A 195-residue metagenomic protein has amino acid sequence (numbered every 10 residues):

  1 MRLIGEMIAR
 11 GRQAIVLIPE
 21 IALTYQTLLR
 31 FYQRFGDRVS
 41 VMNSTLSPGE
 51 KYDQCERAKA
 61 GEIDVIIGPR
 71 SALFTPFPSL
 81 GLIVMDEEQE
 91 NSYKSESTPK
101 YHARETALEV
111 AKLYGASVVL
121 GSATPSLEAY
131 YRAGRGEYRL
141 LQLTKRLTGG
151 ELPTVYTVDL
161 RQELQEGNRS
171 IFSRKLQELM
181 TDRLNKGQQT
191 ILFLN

Functional and structural regions predicted by a protein language model:
M1-G5, A107: Motif I (Walker A/P-loop) of helicase-class P-loop NTPases
M7-Q33, E50: Conserved Walker A/P-loop ATP-binding site and its immediately adjacent core in helicase/helicase-like ATPase domains
G11-R12, G61, G115, G187: Glycine-centered short loops/turns at secondary-structure junctions
R12-E20, M42, Q189-N195: Conserved RecA-like ASCE P-loop NTPase motor core of nucleic-acid helicases/translocases
L29-I66, F77-L80: Conserved motor-coupling elements within RecA-like helicase/translocase cores
V39-P48, E90-Y101, Q162-S170: Flexible beta-alpha connector loops of hexameric P-loop NTPases
R57-V119: SF2 helicase catalytic motif II
E105-N195: Conserved interdomain linker/interface between the two RecA-like ATPase lobes of SF2 helicase motors
